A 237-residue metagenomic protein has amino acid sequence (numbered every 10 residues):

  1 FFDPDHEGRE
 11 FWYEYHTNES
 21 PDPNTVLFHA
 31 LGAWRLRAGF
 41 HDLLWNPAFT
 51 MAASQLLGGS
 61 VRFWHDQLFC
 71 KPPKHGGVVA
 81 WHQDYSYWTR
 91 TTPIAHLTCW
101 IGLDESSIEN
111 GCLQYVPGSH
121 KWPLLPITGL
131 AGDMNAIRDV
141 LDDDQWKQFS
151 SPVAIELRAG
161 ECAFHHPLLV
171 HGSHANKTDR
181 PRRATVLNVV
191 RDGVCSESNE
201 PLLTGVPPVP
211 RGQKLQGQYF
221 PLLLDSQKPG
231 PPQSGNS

Functional and structural regions predicted by a protein language model:
F1-W81, Y87-T89, Q218: Non-heme Fe(II)-dependent double-stranded beta-helix
W12-Y13, Q83-D84, G132-F149, P181 (+1 more regions): Short, surface-exposed loop/helix-turn segments at secondary-structure junctions that function as lids/hinges flanking
F40, M51-A52, S86-T89, I101-D104 (+2 more regions): Short helix-to-loop capping/linker segments positioned immediately adjacent to catalytic or ligand/cofactor-binding
L56, H82, T89-I108, E156-A159 (+2 more regions): Short, conserved beta-strand element in jelly-roll/cupin
L68-K71, H75, S86, S106-I108 (+3 more regions): Short, solvent-exposed loop/turn segments at secondary-structure junctions
H75, A80-Q83, T91-T92, E109-Y115 (+2 more regions): A short secondary-structure junction signal
S106-V170: Double-stranded beta-helix
P126-L130, C162-F164, L168-S237: Non-heme Fe(II)/2-oxoglutarate
